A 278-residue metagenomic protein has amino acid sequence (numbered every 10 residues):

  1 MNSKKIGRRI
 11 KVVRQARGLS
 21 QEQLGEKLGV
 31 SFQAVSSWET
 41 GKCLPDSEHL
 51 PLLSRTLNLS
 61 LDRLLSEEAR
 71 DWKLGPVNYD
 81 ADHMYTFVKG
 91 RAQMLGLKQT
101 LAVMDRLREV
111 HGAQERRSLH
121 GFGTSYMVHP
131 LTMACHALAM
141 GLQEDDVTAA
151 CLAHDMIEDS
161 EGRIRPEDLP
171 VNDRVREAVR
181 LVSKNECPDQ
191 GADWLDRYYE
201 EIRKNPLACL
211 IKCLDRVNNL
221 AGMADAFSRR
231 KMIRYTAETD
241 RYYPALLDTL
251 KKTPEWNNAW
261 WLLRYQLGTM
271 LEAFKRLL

Functional and structural regions predicted by a protein language model:
M1-A16: A short, Lys/Arg-rich alpha-helix, primarily the initiator
N2, S20, S31-A34, D46 (+1 more regions): Short coil turns linking two alpha-helices in DNA-binding domains
R8, V12, E26, S37 (+2 more regions): DNA-binding alpha-helical recognition surfaces that contact promoter or target DNA
V12, A16, E22, K42 (+1 more regions): Long, non-globular segments of proteins
G18-S37, L52: Short alpha-helical DNA-recognition segment
L28-P45, S66-R70: Recognition helix of helix-turn-helix/homeodomain-like DNA-binding domains that insert into the DNA major groove
G29, D46-R63: DNA major-groove recognition helix of helix-turn-helix/homeodomain DNA-binding modules
D71-L278: Active-site helical microenvironments for divalent-metal-assisted chemistry
